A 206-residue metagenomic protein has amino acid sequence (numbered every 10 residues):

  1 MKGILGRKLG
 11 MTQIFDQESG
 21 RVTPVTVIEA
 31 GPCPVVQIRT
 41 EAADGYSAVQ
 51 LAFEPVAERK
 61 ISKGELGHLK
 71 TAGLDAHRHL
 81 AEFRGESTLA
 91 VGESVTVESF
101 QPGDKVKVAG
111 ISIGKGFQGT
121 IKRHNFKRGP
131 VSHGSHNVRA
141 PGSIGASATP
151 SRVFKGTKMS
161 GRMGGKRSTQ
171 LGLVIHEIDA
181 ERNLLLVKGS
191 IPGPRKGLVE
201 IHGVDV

Functional and structural regions predicted by a protein language model:
M1-V206: Extended basic (Lys/Arg/His-rich) segments that typically form rRNA-contacting surfaces in ribosomal proteins
